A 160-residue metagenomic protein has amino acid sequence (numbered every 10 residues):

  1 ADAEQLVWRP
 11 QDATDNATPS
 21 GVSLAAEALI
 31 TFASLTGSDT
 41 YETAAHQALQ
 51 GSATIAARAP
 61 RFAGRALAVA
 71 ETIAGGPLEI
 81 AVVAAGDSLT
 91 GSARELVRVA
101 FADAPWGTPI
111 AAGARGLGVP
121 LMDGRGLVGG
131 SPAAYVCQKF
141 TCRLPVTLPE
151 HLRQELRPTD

Functional and structural regions predicted by a protein language model:
A1-D160: Aromatic (Trp/Tyr) and acidic
